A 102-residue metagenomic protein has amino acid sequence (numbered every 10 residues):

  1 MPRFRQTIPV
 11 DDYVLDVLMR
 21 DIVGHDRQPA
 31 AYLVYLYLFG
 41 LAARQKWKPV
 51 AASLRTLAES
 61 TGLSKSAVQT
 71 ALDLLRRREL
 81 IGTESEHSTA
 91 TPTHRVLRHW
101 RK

Functional and structural regions predicted by a protein language model:
M1-E59, T89: Short recognition helix of helix-turn-helix/winged-helix DNA-binding domains
G24, L41-W100: Winged helix-turn-helix DNA-binding recognition segment
